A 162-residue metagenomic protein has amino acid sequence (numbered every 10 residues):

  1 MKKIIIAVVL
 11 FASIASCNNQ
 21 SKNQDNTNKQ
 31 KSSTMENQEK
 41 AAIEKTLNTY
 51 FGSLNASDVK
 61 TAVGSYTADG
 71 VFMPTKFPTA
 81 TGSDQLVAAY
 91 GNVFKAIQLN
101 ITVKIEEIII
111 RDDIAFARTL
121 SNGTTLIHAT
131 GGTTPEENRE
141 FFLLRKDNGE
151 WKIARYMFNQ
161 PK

Functional and structural regions predicted by a protein language model:
M1-I4, N18-N19: Positively charged n-region of N-terminal signal peptides that target proteins for export
I5-V9: Sec-dependent signal peptide hydrophobic core
I14-S16: C-terminal motif of bacterial Sec signal peptides marking the signal peptidase cleavage site
N18-S65: Short, low-complexity N-terminal intrinsically disordered segments enriched in polar/charged residues
Y50, A62-V63, G70, G82 (+3 more regions): Hydrophobic pocket/interface hotspot
G70-T81, V93-A96: A short gly/proline-enriched turn/hairpin at secondary-structure junctions
G91-T130: Surface-exposed, charged secondary-structure patches
E137-K162: Short beta-strand edge/turn micro-motifs at domain boundaries
